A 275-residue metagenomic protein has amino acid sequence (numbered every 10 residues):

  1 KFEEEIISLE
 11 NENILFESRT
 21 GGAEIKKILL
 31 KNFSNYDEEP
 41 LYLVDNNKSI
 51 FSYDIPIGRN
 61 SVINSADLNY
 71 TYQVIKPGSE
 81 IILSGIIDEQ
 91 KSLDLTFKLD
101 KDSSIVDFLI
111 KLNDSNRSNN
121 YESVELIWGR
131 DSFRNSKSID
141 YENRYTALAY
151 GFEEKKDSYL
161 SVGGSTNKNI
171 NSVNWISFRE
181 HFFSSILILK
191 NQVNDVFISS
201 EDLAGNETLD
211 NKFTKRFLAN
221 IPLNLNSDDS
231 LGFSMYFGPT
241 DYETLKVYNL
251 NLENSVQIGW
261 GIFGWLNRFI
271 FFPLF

Functional and structural regions predicted by a protein language model:
E4-I258: Soluble non-transmembrane domains of integral membrane proteins
G259-L274: Hydrophobic alpha-helical segments of integral membrane proteins, encompassing both true transmembrane helices
